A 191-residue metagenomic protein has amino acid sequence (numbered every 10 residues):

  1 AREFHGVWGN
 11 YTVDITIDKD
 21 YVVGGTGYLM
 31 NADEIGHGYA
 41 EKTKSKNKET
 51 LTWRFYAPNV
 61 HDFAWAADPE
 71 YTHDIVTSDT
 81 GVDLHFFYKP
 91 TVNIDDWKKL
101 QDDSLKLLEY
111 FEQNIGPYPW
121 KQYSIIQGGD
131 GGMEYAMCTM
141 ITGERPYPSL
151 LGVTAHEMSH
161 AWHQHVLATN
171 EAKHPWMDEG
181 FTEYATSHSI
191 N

Functional and structural regions predicted by a protein language model:
A1-A155, Y184: Hydrophobic helix-coil surface modules that form long, contiguous segments used for peptide/substrate interaction
M140-N191: Zinc-dependent metallopeptidase catalytic helix centered on the HExxH motif and its immediate flanking segment
